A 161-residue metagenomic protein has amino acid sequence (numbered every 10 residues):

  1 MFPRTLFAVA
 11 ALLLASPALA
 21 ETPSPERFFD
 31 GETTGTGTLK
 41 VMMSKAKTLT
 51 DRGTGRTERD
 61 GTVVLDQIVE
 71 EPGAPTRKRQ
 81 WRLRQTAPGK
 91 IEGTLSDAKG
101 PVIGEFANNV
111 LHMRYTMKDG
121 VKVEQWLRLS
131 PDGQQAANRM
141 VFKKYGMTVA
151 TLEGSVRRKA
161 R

Functional and structural regions predicted by a protein language model:
M1, L19-A20, A160-R161: Basic/polar N-terminal segments that are highly enriched at the extreme N-terminus, encompassing both cleavable
M1-F7: Bacterial N-terminal signal peptides that target proteins for export
L6, A20-E21: Short, functionally important structural connectors and interaction interfaces within domains
A8-L12: Hydrophobic helical h-region of N-terminal Sec-dependent signal peptides in bacterial secretory/periplasmic proteins
A15-P17: N-terminal signal peptide c-region/cleavage motif recognized by signal peptidases
P23, D30, T36-K118, K122-R128 (+3 more regions): Central antiparallel beta-sheet cores of small beta-barrel/beta-sandwich binding domains
G133-K144: Low-complexity, intrinsically disordered Gly/Pro/Thr-rich segments
